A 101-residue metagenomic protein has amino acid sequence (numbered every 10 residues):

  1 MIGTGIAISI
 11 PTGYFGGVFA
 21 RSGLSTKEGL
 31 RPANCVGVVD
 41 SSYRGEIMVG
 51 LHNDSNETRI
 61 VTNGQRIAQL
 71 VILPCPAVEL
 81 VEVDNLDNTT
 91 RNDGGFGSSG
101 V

Functional and structural regions predicted by a protein language model:
M1-V78: Compact, glycine-rich, soluble single-domain proteins
R66, P76-V101: Helix-rich terminal scaffold detector
